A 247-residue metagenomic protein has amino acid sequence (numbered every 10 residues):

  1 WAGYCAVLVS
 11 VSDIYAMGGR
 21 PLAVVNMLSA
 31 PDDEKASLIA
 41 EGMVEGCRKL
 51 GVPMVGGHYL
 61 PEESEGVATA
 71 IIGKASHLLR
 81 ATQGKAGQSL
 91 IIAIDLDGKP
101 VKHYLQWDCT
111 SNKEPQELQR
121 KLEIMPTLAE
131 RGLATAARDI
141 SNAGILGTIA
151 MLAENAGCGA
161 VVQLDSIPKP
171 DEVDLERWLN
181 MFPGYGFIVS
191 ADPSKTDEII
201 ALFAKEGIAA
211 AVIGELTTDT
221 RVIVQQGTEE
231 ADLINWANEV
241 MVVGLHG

Functional and structural regions predicted by a protein language model:
W1-V25, L38-K49, K121-A129, I145-M151: Small-aliphatic-rich amphipathic alpha-helix that forms the alpha element of a beta-alpha
R20-H103, E215, G227: Glycine-rich anion-binding loops of enzyme active sites
P31, E114-G184: Active-site-proximal betaalpha loop/short-helix elements that scaffold phosphoryl/nucleotidyl transfer chemistry
G46-C47, Y59-S64, A81-K85, T127-E130 (+4 more regions): Solvent-exposed alpha-helices and their adjacent loops that cap or buttress functional pockets in soluble metabolic
K102-E117: Short, compositionally biased
S190-D197: Helix N-cap motif at beta-to-alpha junctions
E198-I208: Short amphipathic alpha-helices in soluble, non-transmembrane regions that often serve as interface/regulatory elements
E206-G247: Acidic, Ser/Thr/Pro-rich beta/coil linker or hinge segments at domain junctions
